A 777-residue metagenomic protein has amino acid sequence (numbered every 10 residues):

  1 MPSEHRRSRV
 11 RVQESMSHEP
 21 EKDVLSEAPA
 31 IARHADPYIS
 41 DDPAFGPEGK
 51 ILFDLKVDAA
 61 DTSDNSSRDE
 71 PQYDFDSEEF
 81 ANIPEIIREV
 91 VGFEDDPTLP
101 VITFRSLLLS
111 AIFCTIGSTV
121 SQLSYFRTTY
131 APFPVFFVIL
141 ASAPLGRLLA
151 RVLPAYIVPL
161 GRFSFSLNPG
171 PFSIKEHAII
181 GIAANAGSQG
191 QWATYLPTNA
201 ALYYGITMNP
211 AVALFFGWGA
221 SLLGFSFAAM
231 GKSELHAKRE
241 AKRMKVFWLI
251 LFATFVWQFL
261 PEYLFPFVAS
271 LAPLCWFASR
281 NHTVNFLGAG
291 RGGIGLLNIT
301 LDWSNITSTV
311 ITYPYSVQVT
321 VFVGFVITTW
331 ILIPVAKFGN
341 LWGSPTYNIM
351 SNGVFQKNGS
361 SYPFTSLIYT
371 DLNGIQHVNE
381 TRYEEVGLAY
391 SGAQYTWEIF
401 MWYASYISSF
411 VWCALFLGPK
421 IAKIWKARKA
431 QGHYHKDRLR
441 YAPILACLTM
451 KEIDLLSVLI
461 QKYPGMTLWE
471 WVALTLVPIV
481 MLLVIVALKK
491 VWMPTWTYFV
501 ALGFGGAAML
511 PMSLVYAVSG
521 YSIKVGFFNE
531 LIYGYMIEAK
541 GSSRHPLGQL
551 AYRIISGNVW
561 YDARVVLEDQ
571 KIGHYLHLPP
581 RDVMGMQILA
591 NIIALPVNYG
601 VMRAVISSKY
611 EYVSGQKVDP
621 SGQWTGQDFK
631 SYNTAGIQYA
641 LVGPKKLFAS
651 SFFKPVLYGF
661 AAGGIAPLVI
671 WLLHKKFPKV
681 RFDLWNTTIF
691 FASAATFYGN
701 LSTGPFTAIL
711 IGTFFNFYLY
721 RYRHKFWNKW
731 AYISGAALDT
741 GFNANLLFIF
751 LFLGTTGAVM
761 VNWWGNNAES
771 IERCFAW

Functional and structural regions predicted by a protein language model:
P2-W777: Alpha-helical multipass membrane-protein architecture
